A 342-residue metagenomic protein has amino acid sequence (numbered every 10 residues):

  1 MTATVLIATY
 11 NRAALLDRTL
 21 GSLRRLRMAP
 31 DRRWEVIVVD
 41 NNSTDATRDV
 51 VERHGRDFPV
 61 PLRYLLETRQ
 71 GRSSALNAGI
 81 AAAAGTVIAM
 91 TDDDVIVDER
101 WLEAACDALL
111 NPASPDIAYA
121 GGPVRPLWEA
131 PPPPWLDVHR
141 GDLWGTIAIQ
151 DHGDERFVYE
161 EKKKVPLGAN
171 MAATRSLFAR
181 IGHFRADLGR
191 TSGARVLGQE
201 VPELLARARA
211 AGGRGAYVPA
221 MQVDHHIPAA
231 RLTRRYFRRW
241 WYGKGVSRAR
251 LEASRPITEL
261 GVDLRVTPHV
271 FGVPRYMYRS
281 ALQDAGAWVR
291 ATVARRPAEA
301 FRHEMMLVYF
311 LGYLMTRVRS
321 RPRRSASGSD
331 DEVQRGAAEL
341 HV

Functional and structural regions predicted by a protein language model:
R12-R25: Short, well-formed alpha-helical segments that are part of the catalytic scaffolds of diverse glycosyltransferases
S22, D40-D49, V95: A conserved acidic beta->alpha catalytic loop
E67-A83: Glycine-rich, basic loop-to-helix element that forms the pyrophosphate-binding segment of sugar-nucleotide handling
I88: Short aromatic/hydrophobic "clamp" motif used to bind/position activated sugar donors
R100-D137: Conserved donor NDP-sugar-binding/catalytic core segment of glycosyltransferases
H139-K164: Short, flexible, basic/aromatic active-site loop/helix in glycosyltransferases
G168-G182, L188-M221: A short, conserved alpha-helix in the catalytic core of glycosyltransferases
R239-G243, I257-V342: Non-catalytic, C-terminal membrane-associated alpha-helical segments of glycosyltransferases
